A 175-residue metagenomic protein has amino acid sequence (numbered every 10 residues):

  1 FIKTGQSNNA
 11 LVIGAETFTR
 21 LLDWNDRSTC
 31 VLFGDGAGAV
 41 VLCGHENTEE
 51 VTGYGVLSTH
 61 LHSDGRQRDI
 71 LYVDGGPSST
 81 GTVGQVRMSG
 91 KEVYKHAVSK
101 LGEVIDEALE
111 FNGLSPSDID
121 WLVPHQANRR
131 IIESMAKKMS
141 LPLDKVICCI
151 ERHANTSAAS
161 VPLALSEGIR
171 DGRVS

Functional and structural regions predicted by a protein language model:
F1-Q6, D120-S175: Claisen-condensing/thiolase-fold acyl-transfer catalytic domains that form or cleave C-C bonds in fatty acid
K3-A37: Flexible, glycine-rich active-site loops centered on histidine and acidic residues that chelate a metal or position
L11-F18, V73-S78, I131-L143: Acidic-glycine-rich active-site phosphate/pyrophosphate-binding loop
G14-T19, H62, R152-A154: Acidic, glycine-rich active-site loops and adjacent beta-strand->loop/helix elements that engage anionic groups
W24-S99, E103: Condensing-enzyme catalytic core mediating Claisen C-C bond formation in acyl metabolism
K100-F111, S134, K138, A164: Phosphate/ATP-binding catalytic cores across multiple sugar-kinase/actin-like superfamilies, primarily ASKHA
E103-D120, G168-R173: Phosphate/pyrophosphate-binding loops at sites that engage ATP/ADP/AMP, CoA/4′-phosphopantetheine, polyphosphate
